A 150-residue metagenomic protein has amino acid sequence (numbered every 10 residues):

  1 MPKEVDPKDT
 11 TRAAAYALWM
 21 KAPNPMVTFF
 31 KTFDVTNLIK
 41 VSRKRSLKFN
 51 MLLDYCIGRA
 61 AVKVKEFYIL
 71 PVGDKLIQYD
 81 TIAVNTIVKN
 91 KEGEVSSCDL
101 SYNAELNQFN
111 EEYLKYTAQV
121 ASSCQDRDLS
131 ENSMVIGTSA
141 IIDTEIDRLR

Functional and structural regions predicted by a protein language model:
M1-A22, Y79-K89: Short amphipathic alpha-helices and their capping loops
M26-F30, L38-R45, V95-N107: Acyl-group handling in specialized metabolite and lipid biosynthesis
T28-F30, T81-N85, S133-V135: Broad gene-expression machinery/nucleic-acid interaction feature
L38-K63: Acyl activation and transfer enzymes in specialized metabolism, enriched for ANL adenylate-forming modules
F67-D99: Small-residue-rich loop/turn and linker elements
N90-D147: Helical lid/core segments from catalytic subdomains that handle acyl or acyl-like groups
